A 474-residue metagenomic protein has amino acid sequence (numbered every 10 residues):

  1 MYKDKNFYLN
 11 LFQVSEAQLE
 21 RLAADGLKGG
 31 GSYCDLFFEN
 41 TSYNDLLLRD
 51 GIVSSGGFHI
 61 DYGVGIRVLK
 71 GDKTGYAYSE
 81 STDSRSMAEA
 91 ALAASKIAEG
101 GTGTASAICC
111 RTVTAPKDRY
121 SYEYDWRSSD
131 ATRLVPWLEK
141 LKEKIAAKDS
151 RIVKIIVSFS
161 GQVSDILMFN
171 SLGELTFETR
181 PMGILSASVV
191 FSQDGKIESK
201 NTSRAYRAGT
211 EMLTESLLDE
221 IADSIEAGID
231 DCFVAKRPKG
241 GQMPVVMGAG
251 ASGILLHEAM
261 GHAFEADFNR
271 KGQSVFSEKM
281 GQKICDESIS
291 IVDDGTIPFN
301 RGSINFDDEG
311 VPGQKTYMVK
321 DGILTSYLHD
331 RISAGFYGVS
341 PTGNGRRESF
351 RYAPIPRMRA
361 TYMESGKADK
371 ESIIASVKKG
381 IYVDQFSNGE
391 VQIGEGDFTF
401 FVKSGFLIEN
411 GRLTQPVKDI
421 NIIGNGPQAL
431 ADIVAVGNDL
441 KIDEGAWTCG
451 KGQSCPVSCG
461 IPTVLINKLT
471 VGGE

Functional and structural regions predicted by a protein language model:
M1-E474: N-terminal small-residue-enriched
